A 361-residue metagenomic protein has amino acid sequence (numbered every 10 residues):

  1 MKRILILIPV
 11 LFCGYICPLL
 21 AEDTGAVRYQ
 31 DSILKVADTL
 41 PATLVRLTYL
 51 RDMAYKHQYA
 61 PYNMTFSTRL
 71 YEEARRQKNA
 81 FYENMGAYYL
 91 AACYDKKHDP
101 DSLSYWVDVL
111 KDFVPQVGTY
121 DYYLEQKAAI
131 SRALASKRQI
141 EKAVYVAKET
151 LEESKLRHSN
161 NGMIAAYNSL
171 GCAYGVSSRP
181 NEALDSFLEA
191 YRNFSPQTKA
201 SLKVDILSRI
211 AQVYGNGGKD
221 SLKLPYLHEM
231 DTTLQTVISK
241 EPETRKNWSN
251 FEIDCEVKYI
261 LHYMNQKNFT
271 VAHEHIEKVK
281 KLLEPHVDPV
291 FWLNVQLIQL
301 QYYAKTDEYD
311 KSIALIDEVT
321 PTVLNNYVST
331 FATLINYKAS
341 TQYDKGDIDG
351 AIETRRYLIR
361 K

Functional and structural regions predicted by a protein language model:
I4-G14: Sec-dependent N-terminal signal peptides
C13-A21: Hydrophobic membrane-targeting alpha-helices
L20-K361: A "functional boundary" signal
